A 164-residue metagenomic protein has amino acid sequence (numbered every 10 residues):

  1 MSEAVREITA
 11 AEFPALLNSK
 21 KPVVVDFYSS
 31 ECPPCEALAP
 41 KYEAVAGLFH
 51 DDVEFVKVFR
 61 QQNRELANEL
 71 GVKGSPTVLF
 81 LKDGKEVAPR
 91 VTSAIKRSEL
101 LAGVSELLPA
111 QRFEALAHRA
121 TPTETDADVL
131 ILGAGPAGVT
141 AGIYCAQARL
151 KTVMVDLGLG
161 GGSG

Functional and structural regions predicted by a protein language model:
M1-V23, A102-S105: N-terminal leader/targeting and pre-domain segments
E7-I8, F27, A39-A46, H50-E65: Thiol-based oxidoreductase modules, predominantly thioredoxin-like and allied folds used for disulfide exchange
K20-K21, Y28-E31, G74: Short pre-active-site segment immediately N-terminal to redox-active cysteine/selenocysteine motifs in thiol-based
V24-V25, F55, V78, V129: Hydrophobic beta-strand anchors of alpha/beta hydrolase catalytic cores
S29, P34-E36, A127-G164: Beta1-alpha1 glycine-rich phosphate/pyrophosphate-binding loop at the start of Rossmann-like nucleotide-binding domains
L66-S75: Structural alpha/beta surface segment adjacent to cysteine/selenocysteine redox centers across thiol/disulfide enzymes
G74, L79-R112: Non-catalytic, surface beta->alpha helical segment in thiol-disulfide oxidoreductase systems
P109-D126: A short, basic/flexible loop-to-alpha-helix module at the beginning of a structural domain
